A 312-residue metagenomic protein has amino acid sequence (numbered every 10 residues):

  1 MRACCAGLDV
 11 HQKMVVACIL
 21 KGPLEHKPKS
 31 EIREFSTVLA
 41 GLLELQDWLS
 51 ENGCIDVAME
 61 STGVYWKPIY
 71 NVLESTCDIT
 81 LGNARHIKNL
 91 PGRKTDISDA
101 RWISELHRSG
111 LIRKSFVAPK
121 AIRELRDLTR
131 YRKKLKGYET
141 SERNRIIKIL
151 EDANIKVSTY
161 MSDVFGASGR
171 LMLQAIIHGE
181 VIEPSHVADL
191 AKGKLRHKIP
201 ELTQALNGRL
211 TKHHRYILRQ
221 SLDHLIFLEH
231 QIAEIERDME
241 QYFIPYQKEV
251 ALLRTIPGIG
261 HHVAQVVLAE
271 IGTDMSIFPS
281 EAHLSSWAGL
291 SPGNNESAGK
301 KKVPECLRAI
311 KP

Functional and structural regions predicted by a protein language model:
M1-P312: A detector of single, family-specific signature residues that are central to catalytic or substrate-handling motifs
